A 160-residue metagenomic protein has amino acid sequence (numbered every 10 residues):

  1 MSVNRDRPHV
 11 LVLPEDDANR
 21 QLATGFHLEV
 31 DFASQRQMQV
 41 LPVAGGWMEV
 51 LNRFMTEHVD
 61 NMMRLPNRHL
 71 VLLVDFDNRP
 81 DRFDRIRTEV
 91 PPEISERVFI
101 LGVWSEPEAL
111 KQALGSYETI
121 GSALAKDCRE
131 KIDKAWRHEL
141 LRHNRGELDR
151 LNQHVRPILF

Functional and structural regions predicted by a protein language model:
M1-H9, R20-P42, L51-F160: C-terminal accessory helical subdomains adjacent to catalytic cores in phosphodiester- and nucleotide-handling enzymes
V12: Short, surface-exposed binding/anchoring microloops in extracellular/periplasmic proteins
E15-D16: Helix N-cap/beta->alpha junction signal
